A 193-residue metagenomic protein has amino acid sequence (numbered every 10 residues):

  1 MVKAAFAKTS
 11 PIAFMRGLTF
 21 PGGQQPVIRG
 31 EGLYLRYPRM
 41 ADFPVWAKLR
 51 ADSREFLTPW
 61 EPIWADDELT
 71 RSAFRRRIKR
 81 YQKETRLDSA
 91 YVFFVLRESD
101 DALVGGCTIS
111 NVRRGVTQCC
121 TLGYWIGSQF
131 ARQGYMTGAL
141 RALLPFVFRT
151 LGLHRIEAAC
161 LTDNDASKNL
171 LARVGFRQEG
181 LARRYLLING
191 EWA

Functional and structural regions predicted by a protein language model:
M1-V45, L49-P59, V92-A193: Acyl-donor (CoA/ACP) binding surface of acyl/acetyltransferases
P38, L49, D66-F74, L87: Generic, well-ordered alpha-helical segments
T58-R80: Conserved GNAT-fold acetyl-CoA-binding loop/helix
R80-E84, F146: A generic secondary-structure signal
K83-D88, F176: Short loop/turn motifs at secondary-structure junctions and domain boundaries
